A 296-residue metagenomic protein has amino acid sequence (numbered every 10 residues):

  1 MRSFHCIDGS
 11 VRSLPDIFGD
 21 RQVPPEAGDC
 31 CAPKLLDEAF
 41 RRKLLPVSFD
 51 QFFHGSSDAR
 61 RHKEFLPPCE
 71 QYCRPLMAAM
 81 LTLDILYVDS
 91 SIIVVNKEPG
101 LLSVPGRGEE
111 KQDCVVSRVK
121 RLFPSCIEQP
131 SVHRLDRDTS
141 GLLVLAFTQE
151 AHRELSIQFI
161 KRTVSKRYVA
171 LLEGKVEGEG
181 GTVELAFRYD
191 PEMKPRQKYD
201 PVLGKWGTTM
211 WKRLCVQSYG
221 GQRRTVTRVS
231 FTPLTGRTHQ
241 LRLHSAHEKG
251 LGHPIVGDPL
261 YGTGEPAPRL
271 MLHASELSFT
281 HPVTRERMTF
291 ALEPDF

Functional and structural regions predicted by a protein language model:
M1-F296: RNA pseudouridine synthases
